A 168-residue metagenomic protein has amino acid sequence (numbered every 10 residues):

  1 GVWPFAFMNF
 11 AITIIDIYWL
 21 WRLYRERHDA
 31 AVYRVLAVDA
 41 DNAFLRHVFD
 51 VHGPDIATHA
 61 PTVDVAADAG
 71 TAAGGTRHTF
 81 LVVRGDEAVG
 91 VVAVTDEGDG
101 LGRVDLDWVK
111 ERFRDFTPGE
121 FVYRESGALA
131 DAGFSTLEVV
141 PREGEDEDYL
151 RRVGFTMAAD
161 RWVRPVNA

Functional and structural regions predicted by a protein language model:
V2-R27: Transmembrane alpha-helices and immediately adjacent membrane-cytoplasm interface residues in multi-pass integral
E26-T62, R161: Short amphipathic alpha-helix that is part of the acyltransferase structural core
G74-V92: Conserved beta-hairpin
D105-T117: A short, internal acetyl-CoA/4′-phosphopantetheine-binding micro-motif in the GNAT/acyltransferase core
R114-A130: Conserved acetyl-CoA-binding loop-helix of GNAT-fold acetyltransferases
A130-R142: Conserved GNAT acetyl-CoA-binding A-motif
P141-D160: Conserved active-site alpha-helix within GNAT-family acetyltransferase domains
W162-A168: C-terminal "cap" of GNAT-fold acetyltransferases
